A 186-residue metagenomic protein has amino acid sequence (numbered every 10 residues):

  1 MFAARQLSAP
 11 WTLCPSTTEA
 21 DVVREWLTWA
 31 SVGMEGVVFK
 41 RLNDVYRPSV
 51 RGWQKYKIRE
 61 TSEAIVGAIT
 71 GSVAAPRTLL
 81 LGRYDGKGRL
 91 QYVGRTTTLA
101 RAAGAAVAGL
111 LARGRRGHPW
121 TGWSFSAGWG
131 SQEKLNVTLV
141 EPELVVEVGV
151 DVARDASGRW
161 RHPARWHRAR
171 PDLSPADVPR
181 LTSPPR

Functional and structural regions predicted by a protein language model:
M1-R186: Catalytic cores of nucleic-acid ligases and guanylyltransferases
